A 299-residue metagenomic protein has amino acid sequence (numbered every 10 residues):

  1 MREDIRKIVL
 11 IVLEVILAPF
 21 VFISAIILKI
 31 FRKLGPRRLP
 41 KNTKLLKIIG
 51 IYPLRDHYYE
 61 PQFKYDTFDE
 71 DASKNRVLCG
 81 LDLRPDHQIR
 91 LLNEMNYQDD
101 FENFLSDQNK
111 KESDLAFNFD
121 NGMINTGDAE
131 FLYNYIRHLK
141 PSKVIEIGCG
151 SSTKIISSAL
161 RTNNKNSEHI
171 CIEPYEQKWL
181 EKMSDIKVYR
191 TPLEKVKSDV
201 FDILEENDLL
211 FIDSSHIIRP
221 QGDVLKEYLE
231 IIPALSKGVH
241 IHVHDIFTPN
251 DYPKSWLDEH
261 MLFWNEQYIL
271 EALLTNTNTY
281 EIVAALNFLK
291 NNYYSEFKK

Functional and structural regions predicted by a protein language model:
R2-T162, N166-H242, I246-K299: A short alpha-helical cap/connector motif
